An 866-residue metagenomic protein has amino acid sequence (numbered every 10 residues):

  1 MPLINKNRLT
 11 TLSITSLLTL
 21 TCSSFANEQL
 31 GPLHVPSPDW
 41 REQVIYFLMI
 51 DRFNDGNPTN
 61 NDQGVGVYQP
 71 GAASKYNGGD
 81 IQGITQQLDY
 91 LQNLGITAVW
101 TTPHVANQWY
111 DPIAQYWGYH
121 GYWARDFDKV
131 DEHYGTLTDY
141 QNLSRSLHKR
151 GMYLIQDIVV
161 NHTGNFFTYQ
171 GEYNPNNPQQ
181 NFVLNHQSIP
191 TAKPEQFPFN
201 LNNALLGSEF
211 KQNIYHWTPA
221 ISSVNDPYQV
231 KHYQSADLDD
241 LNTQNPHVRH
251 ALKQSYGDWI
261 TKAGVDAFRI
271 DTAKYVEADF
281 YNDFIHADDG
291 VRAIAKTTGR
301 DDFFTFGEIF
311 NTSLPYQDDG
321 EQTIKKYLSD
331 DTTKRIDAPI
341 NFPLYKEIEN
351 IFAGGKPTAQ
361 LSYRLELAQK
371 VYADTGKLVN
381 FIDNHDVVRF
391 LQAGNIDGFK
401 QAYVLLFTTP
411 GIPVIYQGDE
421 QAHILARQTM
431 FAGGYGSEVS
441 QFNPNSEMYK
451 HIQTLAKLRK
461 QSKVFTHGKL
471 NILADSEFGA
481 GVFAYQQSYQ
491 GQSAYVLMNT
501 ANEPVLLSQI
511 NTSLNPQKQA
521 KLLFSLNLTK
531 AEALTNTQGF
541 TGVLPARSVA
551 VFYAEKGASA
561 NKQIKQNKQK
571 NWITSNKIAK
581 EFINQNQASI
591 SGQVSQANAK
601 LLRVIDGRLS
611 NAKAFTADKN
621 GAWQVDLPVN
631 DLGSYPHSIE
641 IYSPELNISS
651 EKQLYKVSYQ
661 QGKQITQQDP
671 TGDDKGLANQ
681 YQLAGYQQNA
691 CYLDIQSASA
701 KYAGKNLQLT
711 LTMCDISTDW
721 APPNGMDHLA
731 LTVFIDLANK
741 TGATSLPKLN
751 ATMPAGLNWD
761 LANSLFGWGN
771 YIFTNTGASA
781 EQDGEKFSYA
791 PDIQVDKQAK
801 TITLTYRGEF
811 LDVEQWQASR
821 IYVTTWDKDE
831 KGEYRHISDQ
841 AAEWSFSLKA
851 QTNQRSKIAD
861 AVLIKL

Functional and structural regions predicted by a protein language model:
P2-F47, D62-G66, P70, N77 (+11 more regions): Carbohydrate-interacting/catalytic domains
G31, S37-Q43, D51-D258, K262-A263 (+6 more regions): Substrate-binding/active-site clefts of carbohydrate-active enzymes
L48, K556-Q587, S658-L683, A690-D694: Short, compositionally biased P/S/T/A/G/V-rich stretches that sit at domain boundaries
S144, H162, N174-N177, Q254-D374 (+8 more regions): Active-site-proximal helices and loops of the catalytic beta/alpha 8
A588-V594, L711: Aromatic/hydrophobic beta-strand junction motif of beta-rich domains
L627-Y635: Surface-exposed, short loops/turns at beta-strand junctions within beta-sandwich domains
E651-P670, D736-D760, F810-L866: Acidic/polar low-complexity flexible segments
G662-Q667, Q682-G769, E830-Y834: Surface-exposed, glycine/proline- and aromatic-rich loop segments on solvent-exposed faces across compartments
